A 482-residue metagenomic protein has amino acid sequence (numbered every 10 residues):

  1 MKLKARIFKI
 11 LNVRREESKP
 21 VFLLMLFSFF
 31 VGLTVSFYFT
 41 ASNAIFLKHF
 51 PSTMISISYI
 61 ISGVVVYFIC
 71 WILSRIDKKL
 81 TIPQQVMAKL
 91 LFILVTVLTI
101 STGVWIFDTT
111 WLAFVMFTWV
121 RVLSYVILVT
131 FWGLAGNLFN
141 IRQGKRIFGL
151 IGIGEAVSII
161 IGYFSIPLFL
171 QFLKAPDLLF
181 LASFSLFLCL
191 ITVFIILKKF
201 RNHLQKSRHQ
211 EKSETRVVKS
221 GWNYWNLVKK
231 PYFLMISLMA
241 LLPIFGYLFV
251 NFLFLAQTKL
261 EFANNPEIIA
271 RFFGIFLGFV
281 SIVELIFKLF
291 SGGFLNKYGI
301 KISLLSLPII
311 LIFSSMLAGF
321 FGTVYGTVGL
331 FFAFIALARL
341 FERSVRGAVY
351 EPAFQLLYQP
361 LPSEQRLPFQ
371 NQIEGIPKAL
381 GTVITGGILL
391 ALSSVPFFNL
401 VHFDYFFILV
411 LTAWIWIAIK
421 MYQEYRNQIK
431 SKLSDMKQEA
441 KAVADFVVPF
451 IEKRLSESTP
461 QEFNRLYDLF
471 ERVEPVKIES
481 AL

Functional and structural regions predicted by a protein language model:
M1-M25, S52-S56, K79-Q84, T102 (+10 more regions): Intracellular loop-helix junctions on the cytosolic face of multi-pass helical membrane proteins
P20-L73, L112-L170, T215-N226, M235-M239 (+2 more regions): Substrate-agnostic recognition of the 12-TM MFS/MFS-like secondary transporter fold
G63, L90-V97, S183-L190, I244 (+4 more regions): Residue-level recognition of pore/gate-forming positions within transmembrane alpha-helices of multi-pass
K78-F92, F172-D177, N296-I309: Cytoplasmic membrane-interface "Motif A"-like loop-to-helix N-cap segments of 12-TM Major Facilitator Superfamily
L91-T109, I309-V328: C-terminal ends and interior cores of transmembrane alpha-helices in multi-pass membrane transporters/permeases
F164, K432, S458, L469-V476: Residue-level signature of the C-terminal ends
D435-A442, F463-V473, S480: Structural detector for internal amphipathic alpha-helices that build alpha-solenoid repeat scaffolds
D445-R454, P475-L482: Amphipathic alpha-helical scaffolding segments comprising HEAT/armadillo-like alpha-solenoid repeats
